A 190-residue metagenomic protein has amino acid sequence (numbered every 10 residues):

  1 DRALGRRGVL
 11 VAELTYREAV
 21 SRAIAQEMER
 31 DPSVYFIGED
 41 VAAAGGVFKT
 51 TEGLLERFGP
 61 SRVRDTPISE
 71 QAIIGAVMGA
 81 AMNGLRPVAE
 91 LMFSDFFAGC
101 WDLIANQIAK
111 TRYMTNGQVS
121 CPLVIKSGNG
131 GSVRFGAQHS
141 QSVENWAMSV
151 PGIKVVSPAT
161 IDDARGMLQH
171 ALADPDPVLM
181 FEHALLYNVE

Functional and structural regions predicted by a protein language model:
G5-F181: Thiamine diphosphate
H183-E190: Aromatic-enriched
